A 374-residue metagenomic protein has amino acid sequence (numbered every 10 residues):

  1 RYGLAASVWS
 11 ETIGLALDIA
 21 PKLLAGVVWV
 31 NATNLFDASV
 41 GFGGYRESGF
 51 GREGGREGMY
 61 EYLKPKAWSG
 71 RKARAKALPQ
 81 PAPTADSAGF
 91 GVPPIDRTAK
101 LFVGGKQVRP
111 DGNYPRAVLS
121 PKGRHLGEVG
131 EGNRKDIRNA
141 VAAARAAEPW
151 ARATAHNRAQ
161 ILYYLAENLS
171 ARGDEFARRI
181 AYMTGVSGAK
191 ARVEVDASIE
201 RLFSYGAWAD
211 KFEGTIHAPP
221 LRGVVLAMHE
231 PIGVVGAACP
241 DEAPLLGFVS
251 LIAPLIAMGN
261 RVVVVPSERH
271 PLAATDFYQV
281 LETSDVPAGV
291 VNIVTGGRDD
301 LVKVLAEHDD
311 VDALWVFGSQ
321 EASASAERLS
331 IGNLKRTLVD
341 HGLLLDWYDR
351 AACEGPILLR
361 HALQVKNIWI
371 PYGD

Functional and structural regions predicted by a protein language model:
R1-T84, L119-V129, N133-A142, R152-Q160 (+4 more regions): Conserved C-terminal structural/oligomerization subdomain of aldehyde/semialdehyde dehydrogenase
E11, N168, S187, A243-P244 (+1 more regions): Glycine-/small-residue-rich active-site loops that bind phosphorylated ligands and cofactors
S69-V224: N-terminal Rossmann-like NAD(P)+-binding subdomain of aldehyde/semialdehyde dehydrogenases
R97, E230-P231, M258: Residue-level preference for short coil/turn positions at secondary-structure junctions
P219-C239: Glycine-rich NAD(P)-binding loop of Rossmann-like domains
D241-S250: Conserved coil-to-alpha-helix start sites within the AMP-binding
